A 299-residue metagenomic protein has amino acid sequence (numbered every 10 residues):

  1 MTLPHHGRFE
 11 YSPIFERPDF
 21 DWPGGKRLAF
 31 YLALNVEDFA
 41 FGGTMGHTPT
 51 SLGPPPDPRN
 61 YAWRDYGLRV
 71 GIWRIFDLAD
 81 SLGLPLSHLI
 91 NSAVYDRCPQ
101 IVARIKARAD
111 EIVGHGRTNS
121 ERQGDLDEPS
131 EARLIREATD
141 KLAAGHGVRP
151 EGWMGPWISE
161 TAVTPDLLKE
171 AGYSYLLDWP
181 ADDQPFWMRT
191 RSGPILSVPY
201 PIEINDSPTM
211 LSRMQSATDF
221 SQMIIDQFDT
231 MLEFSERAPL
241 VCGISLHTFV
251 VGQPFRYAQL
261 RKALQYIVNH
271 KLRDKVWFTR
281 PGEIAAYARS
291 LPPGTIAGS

Functional and structural regions predicted by a protein language model:
T2-G24, D140-A238: Active-site-adjacent pocket scaffolds in enzyme catalytic domains
L3-E111, K275: Active-site beta->alpha N-cap acidic-glycine motif
P13, Y175, I225-S299: C-terminal domain-boundary segment and adjacent tail
P54-P56, W73, D80-T161, G193 (+2 more regions): Metal-dependent polysaccharide deacetylase catalytic core of the NodB/CE4 family, i.e., the active-site-bearing domain
L68, I72, C98, E131 (+4 more regions): Aromatic/hydrophobic pocket-lining residues that form the small-molecule binding cavity in soluble enzyme cores
C98-P99, A162-P165, P254-L260: Conserved strand-to-helix beginnings and helix N-cap segments that scaffold or border functional pockets
E111-H115, G172-W179, G298: Short hydrophobic/aromatic-enriched beta-strand-loop microsegments
L126-L134, Q215-D219, F255, Q259: Alpha-helix N-cap and loop-to-helix initiation/capping positions
